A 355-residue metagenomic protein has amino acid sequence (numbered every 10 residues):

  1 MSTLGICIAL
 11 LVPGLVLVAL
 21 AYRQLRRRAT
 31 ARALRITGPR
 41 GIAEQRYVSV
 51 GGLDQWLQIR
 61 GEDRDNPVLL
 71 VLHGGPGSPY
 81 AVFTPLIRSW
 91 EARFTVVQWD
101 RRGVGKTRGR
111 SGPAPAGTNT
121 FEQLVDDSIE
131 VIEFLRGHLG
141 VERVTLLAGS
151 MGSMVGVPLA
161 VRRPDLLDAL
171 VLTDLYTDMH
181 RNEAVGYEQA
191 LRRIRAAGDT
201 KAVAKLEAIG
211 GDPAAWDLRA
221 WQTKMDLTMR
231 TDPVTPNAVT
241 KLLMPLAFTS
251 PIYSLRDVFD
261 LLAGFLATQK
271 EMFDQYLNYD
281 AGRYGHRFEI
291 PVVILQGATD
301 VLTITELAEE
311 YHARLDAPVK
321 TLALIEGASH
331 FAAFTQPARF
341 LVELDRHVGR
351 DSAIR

Functional and structural regions predicted by a protein language model:
G77-R88: The serine-hydrolase catalytic nucleophile loop
Y80-A81, G103-N119, R181: Glycine-rich "HGGG/HGxG" loop immediately N-terminal to the catalytic nucleophile of the alpha/beta-hydrolase
E91-G109: Conserved alpha/beta-hydrolase
Q123-R143: Conserved acidic catalytic loop of the alpha/beta-hydrolase fold
E142-A184: Conserved hydrolase catalytic core segment
L191-R193, A197-R283, R287-I290: Alpha/beta-hydrolase
F288, I294-Q296, D300: Short beta-strand/loop motif that positions the catalytic acidic residue of the alpha/beta-hydrolase fold
A328-L341: Catalytic histidine-centered segment of alpha/beta-hydrolase-like enzymes
